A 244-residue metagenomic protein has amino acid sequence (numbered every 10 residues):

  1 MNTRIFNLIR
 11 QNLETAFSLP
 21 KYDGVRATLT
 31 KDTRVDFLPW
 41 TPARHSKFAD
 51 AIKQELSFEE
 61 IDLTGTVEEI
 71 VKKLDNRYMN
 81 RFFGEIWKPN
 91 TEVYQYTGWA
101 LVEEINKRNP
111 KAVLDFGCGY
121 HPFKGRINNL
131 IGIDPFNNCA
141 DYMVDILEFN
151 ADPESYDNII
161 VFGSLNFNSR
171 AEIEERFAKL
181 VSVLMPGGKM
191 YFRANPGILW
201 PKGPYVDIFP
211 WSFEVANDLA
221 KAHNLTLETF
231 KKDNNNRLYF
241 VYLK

Functional and structural regions predicted by a protein language model:
N2-N150, K189-K244: Class I (Rossmann-like) S-adenosyl-L-methionine-dependent methyltransferase catalytic domain, capturing the SAM-binding
L147-I159: A short acidic, Gly/Pro-enriched loop at the edge of an enzyme's catalytic core that lines a small-molecule cofactor
N158-A171: A short SAM/SAH-binding and catalytic strip from SAM-dependent methyltransferases
I159, V183, L225: Short glycine/serine/threonine/alanine-rich loop segments
G163, M185, V206: Short, flexible active-site loop motifs that bind/organize anionic cofactors or intermediates
R170-E174, P210: Non-membrane alpha-helical structural segments and their capping/turn regions in soluble enzymes
E174-P186: A short glycine-rich, Lys/Arg-flanked "PGG" loop and its adjoining helix->strand segment in the class I
